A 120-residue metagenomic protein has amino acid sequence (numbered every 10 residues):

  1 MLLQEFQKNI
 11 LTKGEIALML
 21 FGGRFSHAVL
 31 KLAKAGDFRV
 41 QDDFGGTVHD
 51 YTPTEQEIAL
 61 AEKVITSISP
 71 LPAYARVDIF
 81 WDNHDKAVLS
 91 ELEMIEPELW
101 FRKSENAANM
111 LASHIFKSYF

Functional and structural regions predicted by a protein language model:
M1-I65, S69: Phosphate-binding site of ATP-dependent enzymes
F38, T52-F120: ATP-dependent carboxylate activation and anion-phosphoryl transfer catalytic cores that bind Mg-ATP to form
